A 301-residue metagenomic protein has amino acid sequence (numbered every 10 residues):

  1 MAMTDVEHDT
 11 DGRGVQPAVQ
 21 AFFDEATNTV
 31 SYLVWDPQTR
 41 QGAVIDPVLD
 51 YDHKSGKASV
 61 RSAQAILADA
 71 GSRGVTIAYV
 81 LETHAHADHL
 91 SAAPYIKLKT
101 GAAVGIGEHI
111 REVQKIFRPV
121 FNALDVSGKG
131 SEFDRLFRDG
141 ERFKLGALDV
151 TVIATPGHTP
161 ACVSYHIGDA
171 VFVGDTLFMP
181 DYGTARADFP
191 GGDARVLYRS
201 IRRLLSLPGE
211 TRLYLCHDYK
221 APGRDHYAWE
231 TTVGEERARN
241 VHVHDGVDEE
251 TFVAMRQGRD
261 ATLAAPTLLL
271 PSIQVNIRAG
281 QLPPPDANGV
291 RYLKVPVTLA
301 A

Functional and structural regions predicted by a protein language model:
A2-A18, R199-R212, C216-A301: Accessory terminal helices/loops
G12-T76, S164-V173, P180: Conserved beta-strand hairpin/beta-sheet module of binuclear metal-dependent hydrolase folds, prominently
V19-F22, L33, D139-I167, S206: Core dinuclear metal-dependent hydrolase active-site scaffold
T27, Y51-D52, A85-L90, R111-Q114 (+3 more regions): Active-site environment of divalent metal-dependent phosphoester hydrolases
V34, D46, H84, I96 (+6 more regions): Divalent metal-coordination and catalytic microenvironments
I45, T76-A85, V104-E108, T155-G157 (+2 more regions): Active-site neighborhood of phospho(di)ester-bond hydrolases with catalytic His/Asp-centered motifs
L49-L148, A238-R239: Active-site HxH/HxHxD metal-binding segment of metal-dependent hydrolases
T184-L207: Active-site-adjacent loop/tail segments of enzyme domains
